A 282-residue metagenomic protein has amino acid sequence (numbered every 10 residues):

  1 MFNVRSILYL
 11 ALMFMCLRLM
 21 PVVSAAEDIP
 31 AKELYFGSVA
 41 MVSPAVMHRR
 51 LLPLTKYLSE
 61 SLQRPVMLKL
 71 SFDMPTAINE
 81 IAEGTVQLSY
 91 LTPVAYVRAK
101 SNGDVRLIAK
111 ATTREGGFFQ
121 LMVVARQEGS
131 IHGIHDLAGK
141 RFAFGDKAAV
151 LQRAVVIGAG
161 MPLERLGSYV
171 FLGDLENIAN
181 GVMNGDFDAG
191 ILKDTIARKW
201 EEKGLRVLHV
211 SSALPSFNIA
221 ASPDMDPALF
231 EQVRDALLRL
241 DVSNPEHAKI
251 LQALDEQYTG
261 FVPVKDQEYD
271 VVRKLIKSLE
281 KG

Functional and structural regions predicted by a protein language model:
A26-V94: Extracytoplasmic small-molecule ligand-binding "clamshell" domains of the periplasmic binding protein/Venus flytrap
D28-G37, V42-P53, L214, A221-G282: An extracytoplasmic/periplasmic, membrane-proximal ligand-sensing/linker region
A31, G37-S59, G117-N180, T195: Bilobed "Venus flytrap"/periplasmic-binding protein-like clamshell domains and structurally analogous long
A40, L70-M74, G84-G103, K110-A111 (+2 more regions): Beta->alpha turn/N-cap motifs
P65-F72, R165-D174, H209: Short beta-strand-to-loop elements that line the ligand-binding cleft of bilobed periplasmic-binding protein-like
P75-S89, N102, H135, D174-F187: Short helices/loops that flank or line small-molecule/ion binding pockets
P93-N102, V155, N180-A213: A ligand-binding cleft/hinge motif common to bilobed small-molecule-binding domains
V105-G116, G167-S168, E202-P215: Short beta-strand->loop
